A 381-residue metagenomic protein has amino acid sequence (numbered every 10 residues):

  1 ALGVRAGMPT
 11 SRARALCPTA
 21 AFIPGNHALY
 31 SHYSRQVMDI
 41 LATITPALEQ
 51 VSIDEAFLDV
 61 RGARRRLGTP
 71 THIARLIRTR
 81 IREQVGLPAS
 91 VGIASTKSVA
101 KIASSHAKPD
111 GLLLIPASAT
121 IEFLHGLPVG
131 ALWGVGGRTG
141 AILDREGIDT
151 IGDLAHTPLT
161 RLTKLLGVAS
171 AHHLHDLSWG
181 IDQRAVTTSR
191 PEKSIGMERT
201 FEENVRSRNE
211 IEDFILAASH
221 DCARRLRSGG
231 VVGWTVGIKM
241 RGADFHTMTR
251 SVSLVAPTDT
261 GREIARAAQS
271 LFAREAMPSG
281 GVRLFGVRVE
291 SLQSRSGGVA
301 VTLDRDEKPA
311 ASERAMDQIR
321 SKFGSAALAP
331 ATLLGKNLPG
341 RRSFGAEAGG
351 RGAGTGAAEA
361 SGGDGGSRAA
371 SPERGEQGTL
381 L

Functional and structural regions predicted by a protein language model:
A1-L174, R184-V186, R224, D306-L381: Gly/Gly-Pro- and Ser/Thr-rich, intrinsically disordered tail segments characteristic of DNA damage-repair and tolerance
A21, F57, G237, S253 (+1 more regions): Short aromatic/hydrophobic contact patches that present stacked aromatics for nucleic-acid/ligand binding
A28-H32, G62-R64, I102-S104, R208-D213 (+2 more regions): N-terminal start-of-chain detector that recognizes signal peptides and the immediate post-cleavage beginning
A56-G62, T249-V252, S294-T302: Short, hydrophobic beta-strand segments
R66, V99, H246, R295-G297: Residue-level signal for secondary-structure boundary sites
I93-S98, D176-W179, V232-A243, V282-Q293 (+1 more regions): A glycine-rich phosphate-binding loop feature that marks nucleotide/adenosyl-phosphate handling sites
L124, A131, T139-V282, T379-L381: DNA-contacting surface of Y-family translesion DNA polymerases
T258-K322: C-terminal hydrophobic structural anchor segments that stabilize assembly/packing rather than catalytic chemistry
